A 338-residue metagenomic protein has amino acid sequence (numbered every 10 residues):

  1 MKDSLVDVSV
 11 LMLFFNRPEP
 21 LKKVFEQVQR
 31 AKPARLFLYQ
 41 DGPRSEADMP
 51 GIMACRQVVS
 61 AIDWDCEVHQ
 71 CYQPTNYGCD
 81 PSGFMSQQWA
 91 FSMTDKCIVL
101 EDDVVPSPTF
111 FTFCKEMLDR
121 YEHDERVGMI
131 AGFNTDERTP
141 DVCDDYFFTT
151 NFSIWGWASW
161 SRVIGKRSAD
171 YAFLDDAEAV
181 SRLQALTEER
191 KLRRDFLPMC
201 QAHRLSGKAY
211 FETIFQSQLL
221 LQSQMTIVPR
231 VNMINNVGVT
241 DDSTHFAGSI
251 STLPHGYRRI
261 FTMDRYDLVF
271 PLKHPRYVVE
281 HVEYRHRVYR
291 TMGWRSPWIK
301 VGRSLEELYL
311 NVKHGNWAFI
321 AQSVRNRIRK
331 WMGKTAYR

Functional and structural regions predicted by a protein language model:
K2-V99, V104-R338: Peripheral/terminal regions associated with large enzymatic or DNA-binding modules
